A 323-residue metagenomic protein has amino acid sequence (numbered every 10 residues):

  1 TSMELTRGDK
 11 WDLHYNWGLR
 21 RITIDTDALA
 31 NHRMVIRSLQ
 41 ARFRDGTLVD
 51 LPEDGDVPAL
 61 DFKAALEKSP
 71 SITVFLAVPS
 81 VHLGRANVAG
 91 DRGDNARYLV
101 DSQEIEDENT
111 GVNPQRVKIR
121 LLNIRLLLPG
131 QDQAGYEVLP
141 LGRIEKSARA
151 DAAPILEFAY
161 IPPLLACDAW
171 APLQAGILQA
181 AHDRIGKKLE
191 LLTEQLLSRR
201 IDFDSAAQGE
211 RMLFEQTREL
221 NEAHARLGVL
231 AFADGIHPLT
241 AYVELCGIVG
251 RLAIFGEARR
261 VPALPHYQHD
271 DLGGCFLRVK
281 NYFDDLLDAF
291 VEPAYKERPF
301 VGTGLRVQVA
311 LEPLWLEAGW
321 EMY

Functional and structural regions predicted by a protein language model:
T1-I36: N-terminal "first-domain core" detector
D25-L29, V57-E67, N87-G90, L126-D132: Catalytic micro-motifs at enzyme active sites that drive phosphoryl/nucleotidyl and oxygen chemistry
A30-D56: Compositionally biased, flexible interaction segments
R44, E53-F62, W315-Y323: Terminal low-complexity "docking" segments
A59-D91, N95-Y98: Elongated alpha-helical scaffolds
R97-A241: Mixed-charge (acidic/basic) macromolecular-recognition segments
R226-Y323: Extended, amphipathic alpha-helical scaffolds
